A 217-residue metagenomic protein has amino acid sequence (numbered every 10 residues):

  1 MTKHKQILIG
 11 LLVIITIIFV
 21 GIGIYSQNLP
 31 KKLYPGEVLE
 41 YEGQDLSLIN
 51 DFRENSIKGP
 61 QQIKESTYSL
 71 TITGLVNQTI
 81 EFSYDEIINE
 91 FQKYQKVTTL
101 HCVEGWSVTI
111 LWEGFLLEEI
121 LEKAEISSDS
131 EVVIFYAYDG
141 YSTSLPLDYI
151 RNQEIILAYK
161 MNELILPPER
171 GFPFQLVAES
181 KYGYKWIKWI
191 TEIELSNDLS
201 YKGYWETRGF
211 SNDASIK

Functional and structural regions predicted by a protein language model:
T2, E81-S83, L116, P146: Helix N-cap and loop-to-helix transition residues
T2-L70, K123-K217: Extended, aromatic/histidine-rich regions of cofactor-dependent oxidoreductases associated with respiratory
P60-V108: A glycine-rich, hydrophobic loop/mini-helix early in the fold
Y68, I80, E113-L116, I120 (+1 more regions): Stable alpha-helical elements in mature extracytoplasmic
G74-V76, E86, E104-W106, G114 (+3 more regions): A mature extracytoplasmic/lumenal domain signature
N77, V108, L117, F174 (+1 more regions): Short, flexible micro-motifs
Q92-L145: Mid-length scaffold segments of soluble, non-membrane domains
